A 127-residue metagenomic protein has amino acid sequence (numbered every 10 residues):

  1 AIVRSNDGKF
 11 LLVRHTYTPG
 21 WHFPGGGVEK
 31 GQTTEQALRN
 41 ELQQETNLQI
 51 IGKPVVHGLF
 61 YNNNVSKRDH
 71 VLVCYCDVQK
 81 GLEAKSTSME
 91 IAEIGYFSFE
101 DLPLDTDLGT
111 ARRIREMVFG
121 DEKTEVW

Functional and structural regions predicted by a protein language model:
A1, V56, C74-C76: A structural signal for short, well-ordered beta-strand segments
A1-F23: N-terminal strand-loop-strand
S5-G8, C76-L82, F99-D101: Short loop segments at secondary-structure junctions
G20, M89-W127: Nudix hydrolase/Nudix homology domain
F23-V56: The catalytic Nudix box helix
I50, S66-H70, S88-I91: A generic structural micro-feature
F60-E83, G95, T110, M117-V118: Active-site-adjacent beta-strand/loop module that shapes the phosphate/pyrophosphate-binding cleft
